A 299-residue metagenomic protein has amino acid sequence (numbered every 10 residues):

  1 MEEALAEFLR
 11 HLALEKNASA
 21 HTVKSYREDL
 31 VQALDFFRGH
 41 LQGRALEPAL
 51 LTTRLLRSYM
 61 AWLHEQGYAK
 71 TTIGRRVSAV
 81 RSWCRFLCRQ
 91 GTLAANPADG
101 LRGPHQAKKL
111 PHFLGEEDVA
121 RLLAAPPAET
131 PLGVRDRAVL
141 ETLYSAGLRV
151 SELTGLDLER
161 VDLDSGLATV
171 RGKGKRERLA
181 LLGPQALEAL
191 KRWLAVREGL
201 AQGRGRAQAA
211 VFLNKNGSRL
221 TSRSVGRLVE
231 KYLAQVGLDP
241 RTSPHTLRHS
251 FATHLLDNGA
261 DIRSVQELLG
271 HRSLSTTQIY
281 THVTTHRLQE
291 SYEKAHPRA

Functional and structural regions predicted by a protein language model:
M1-A299: Conserved catalytic core of the tyrosine transesterase superfamily
